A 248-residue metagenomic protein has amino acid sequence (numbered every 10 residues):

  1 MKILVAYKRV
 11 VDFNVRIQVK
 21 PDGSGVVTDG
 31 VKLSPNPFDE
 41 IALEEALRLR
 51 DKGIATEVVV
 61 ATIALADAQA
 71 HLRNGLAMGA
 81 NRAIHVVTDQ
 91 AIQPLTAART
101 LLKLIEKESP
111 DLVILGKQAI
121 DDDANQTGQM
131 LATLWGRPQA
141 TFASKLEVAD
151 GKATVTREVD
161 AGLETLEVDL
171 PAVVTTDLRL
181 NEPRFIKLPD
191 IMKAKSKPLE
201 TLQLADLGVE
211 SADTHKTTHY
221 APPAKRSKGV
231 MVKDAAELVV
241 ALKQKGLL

Functional and structural regions predicted by a protein language model:
M1-L248: N-terminal glycine-rich FAD/FM-binding segment characteristic of electron-transfer flavoproteins
